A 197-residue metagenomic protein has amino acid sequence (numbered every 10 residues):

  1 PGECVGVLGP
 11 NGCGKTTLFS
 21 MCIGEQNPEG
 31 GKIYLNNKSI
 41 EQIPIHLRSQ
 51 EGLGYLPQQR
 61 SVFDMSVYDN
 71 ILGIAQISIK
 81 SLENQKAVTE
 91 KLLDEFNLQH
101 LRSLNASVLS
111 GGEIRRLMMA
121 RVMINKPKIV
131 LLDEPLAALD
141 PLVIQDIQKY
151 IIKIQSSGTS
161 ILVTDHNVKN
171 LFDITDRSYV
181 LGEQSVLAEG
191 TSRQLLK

Functional and structural regions predicted by a protein language model:
V5, D69-N84, E95: ABC-type ATPase nucleotide-binding domains, specifically the catalytic core motifs of the NBD
L8-P10: The feature captures the beta-strand-to-loop junction immediately N-terminal to the Walker
I23: Helix-to-loop junction immediately C-terminal to a conserved catalytic motif
G31-S39, E51: Conserved ABC transporter NBD signature motif
E83-L101: Conserved ABC ATPase "signature" region
N105-L109, E113: Conserved ABC ATPase signature
V130-D133: Catalytic Walker B motif of ABC-type/P-loop ATPase nucleotide-binding domains
